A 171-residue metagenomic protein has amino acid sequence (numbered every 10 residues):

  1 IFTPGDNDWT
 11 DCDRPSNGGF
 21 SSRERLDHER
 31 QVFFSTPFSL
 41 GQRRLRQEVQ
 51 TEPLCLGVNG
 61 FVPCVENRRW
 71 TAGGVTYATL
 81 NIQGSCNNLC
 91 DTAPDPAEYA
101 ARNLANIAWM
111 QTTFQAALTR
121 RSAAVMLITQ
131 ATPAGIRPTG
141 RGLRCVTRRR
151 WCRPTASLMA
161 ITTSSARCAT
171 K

Functional and structural regions predicted by a protein language model:
I1-A105, W109: Extended active-site neighborhood of metal-dependent phosphoesterases/phosphodiesterases
A78, A93-K171: His/acidic metal-ligating clusters that form di-metal
